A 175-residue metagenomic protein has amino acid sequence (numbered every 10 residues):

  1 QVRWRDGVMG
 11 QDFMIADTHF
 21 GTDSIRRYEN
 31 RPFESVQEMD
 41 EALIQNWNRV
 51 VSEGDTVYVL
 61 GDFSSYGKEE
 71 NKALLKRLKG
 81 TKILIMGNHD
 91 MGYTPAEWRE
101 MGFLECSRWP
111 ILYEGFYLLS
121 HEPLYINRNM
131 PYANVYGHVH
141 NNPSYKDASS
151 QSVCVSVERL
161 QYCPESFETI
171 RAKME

Functional and structural regions predicted by a protein language model:
Q1-E34, R159-E175: Acidic, histidine-bearing metal-coordination/catalytic regions of metal-dependent phosphoesterases
R3-D6, V57, W98, A133: Compositionally biased, low-complexity repeat tracts
G10-A16, F20-P110: Core catalytic region of metal-dependent phosphoesterases/phosphodiesterases, especially metallo-beta-lactamase-like
R99-E175: Conserved beta-sheet core of the metallophosphoesterase superfamily
